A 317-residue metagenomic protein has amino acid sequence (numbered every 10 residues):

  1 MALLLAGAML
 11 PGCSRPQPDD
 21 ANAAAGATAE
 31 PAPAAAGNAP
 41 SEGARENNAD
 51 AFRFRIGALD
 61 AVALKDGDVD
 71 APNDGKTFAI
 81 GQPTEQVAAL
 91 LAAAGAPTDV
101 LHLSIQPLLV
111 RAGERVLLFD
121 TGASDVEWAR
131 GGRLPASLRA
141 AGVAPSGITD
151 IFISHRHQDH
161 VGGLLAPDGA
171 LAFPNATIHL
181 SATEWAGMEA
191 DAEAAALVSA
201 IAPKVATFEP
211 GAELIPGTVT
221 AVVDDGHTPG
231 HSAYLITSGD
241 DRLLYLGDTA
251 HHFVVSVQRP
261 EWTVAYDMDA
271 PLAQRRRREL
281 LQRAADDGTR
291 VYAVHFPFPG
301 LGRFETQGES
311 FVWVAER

Functional and structural regions predicted by a protein language model:
L10-G12: C-terminal motif of bacterial Sec signal peptides marking the signal peptidase cleavage site
S14-P135, R139, G147, D240-G247: Metallo-beta-lactamase
R15-Q17, W128, G239-R317: Cap/insert and terminal regions of metallo-dependent hydrolase folds
A58, V110, D120, I148 (+7 more regions): Divalent metal-coordination and catalytic microenvironments
D66-G67, T121-S124, R156, T183-E184 (+3 more regions): Active-site metal-binding loops of divalent metal-dependent hydrolases
I105, G113, W128-H179: Active-site metal-binding motif and surrounding structural segment of the metallo-beta-lactamase
G132, R139-V143, G147, A172-T228 (+2 more regions): Metallo-beta-lactamase
I151-V161, D224-H231, Y292-P299: Histidine-centered catalytic micro-motifs
